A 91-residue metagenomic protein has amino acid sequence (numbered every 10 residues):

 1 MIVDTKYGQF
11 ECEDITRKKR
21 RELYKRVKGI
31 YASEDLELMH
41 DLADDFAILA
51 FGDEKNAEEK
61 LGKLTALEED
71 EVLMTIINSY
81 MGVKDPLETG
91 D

Functional and structural regions predicted by a protein language model:
M1-G8: Short acidic-hydrophobic surface loop/beta-edge motif
C12: An anion/pyrophosphate-binding glycine-rich loop and adjacent beta-alpha core in soluble alpha-beta enzymes
I15-D91: Short, surface-exposed, charged amphipathic helix/loop patches that serve as local interaction elements
